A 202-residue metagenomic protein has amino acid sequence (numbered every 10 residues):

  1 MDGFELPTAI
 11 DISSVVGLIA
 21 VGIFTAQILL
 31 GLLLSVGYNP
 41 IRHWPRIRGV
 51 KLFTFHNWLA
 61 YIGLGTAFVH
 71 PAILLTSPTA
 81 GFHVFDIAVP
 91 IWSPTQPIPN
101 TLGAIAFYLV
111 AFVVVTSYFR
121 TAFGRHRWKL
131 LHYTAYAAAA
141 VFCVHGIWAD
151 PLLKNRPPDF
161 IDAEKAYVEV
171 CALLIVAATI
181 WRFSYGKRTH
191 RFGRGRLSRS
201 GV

Functional and structural regions predicted by a protein language model:
M1-V202: Membrane-embedded alpha-helical bundles that constitute the cytochrome b-like, heme-associated redox core of multi-pass
